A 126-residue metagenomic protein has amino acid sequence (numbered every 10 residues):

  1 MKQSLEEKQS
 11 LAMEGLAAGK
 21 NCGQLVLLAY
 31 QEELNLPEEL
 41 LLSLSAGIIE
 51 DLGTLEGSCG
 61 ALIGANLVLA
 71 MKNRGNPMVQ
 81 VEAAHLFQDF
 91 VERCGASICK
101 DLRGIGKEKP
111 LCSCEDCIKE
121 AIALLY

Functional and structural regions predicted by a protein language model:
M1-L16: Polybasic, low-complexity association/targeting segments
K2, A29-A46, V91-C99: Acidic-glycine-rich active-site phosphate/pyrophosphate-binding loop
K2-S4, A84-Y126: C-terminal binding/interaction regions
A12, V26, Y30, L44-I49 (+1 more regions): Short alpha-helical scaffolding segments that buttress acidic/His motifs in well-ordered protein cores
L16-L36, H85-D89: An acidic intrinsically disordered interaction segment
V26-Y30, L62-K72, A121, L125: Buried hydrophobic packing segments
I48-L67: Glycine/serine-rich anion-binding loops at beta->alpha junctions that coordinate negatively charged ligand groups
L62-S97: Mid-chain, well-packed structural core segment of small domains
